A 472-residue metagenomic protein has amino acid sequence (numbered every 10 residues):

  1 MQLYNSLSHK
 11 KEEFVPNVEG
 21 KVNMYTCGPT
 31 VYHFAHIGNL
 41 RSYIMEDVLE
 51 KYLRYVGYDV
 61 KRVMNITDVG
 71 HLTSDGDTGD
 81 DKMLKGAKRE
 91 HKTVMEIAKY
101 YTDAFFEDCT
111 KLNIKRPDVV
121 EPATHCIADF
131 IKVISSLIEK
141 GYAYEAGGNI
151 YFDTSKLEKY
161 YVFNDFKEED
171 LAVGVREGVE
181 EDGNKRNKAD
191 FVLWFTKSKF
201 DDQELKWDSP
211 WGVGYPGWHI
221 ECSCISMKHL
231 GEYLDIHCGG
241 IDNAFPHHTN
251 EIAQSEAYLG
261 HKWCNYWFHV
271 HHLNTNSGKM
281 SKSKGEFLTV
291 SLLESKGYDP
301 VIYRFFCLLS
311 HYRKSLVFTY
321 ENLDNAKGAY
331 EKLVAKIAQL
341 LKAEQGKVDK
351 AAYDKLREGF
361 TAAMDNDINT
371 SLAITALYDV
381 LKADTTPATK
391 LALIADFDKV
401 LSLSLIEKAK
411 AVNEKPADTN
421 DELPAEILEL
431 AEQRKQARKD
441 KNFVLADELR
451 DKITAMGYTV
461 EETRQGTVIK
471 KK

Functional and structural regions predicted by a protein language model:
M1-Y32, D47, E107, I127-Q339: Alpha-helical recognition segments enriched in aromatics with Gly/Pro capping that present substrate-recognition
S8, N17-N113, E462-K470: N-terminal, positively charged nucleic-acid-binding surface of large information/translation enzymes
R54, I138, T454: Anion (oxyanion) recognition and catalysis
D59-K61, G141-G147, D384, T459-E461: Short, well-structured beta-strand/strand-turn elements
V63-V69, A98-F105, K115-F130, G148-L157: Short, glycine/charge-rich beta-strand/loop segments that flank catalytic centers and engage negatively charged groups
A87-V94, V119-T124, G212: The substrate-binding groove and active-site-proximal loops of carbohydrate-active enzymes, especially glycoside
K279-K282, F287-K472: Structural preference for alpha-helix termini/caps and helix-kink/transition segments
